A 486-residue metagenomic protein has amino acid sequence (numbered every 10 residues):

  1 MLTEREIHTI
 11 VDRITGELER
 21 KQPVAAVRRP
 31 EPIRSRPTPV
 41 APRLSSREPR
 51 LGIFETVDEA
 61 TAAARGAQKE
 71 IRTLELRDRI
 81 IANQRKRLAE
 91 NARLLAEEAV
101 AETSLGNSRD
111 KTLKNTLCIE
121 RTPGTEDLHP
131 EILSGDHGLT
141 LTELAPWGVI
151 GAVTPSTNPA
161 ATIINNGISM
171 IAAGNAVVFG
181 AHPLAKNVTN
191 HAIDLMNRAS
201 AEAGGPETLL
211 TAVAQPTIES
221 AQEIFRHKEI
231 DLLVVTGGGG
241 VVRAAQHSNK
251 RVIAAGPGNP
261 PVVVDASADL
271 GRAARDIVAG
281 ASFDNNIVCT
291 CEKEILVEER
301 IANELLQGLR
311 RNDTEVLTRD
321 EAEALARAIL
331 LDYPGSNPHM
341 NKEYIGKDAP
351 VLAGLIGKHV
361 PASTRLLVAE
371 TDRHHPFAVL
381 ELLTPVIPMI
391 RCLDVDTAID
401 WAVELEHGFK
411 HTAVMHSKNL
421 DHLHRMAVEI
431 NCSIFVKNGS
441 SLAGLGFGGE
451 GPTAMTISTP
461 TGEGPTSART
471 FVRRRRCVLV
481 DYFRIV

Functional and structural regions predicted by a protein language model:
L2-L141, S169, R311: N-terminal Rossmann-like NAD(P)+-binding subdomain of aldehyde/semialdehyde dehydrogenases
T15-Q22, T61, R65-R72, Q84-A92 (+13 more regions): Structural signal for hydrophobic packing residues in well-ordered secondary-structure cores of soluble enzyme domains
L44-L51, T73, K358-V486: Conserved C-terminal structural/oligomerization subdomain of aldehyde/semialdehyde dehydrogenase
L51, I164, I171-A172, V242-L366 (+1 more regions): ALDH superfamily catalytic-core signature
A60, A254-G256, N285-C289, F377-L382 (+1 more regions): Short, flexible turn/loop "capping" segments at secondary-structure junctions
P130-R272: Rossmann-like NAD(P) dinucleotide-binding subdomain of oxidoreductase/dehydrogenase enzymes
F225-K228, D269, L330-M340, E381 (+1 more regions): Short, surface-exposed amphipathic charged segments that create phosphate/polyanion-binding patches used for binding
